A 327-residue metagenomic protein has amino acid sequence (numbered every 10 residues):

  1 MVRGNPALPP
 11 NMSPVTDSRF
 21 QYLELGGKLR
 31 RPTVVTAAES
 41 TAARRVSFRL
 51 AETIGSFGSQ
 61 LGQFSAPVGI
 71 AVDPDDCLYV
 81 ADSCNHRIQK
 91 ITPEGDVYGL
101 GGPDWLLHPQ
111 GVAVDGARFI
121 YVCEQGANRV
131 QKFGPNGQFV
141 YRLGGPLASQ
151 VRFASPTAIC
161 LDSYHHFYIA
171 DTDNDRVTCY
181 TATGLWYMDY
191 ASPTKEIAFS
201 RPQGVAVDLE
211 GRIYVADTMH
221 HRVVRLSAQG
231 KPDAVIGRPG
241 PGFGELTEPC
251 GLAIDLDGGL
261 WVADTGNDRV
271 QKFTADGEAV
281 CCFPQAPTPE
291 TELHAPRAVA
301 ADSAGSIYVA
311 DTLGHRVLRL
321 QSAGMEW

Functional and structural regions predicted by a protein language model:
V2-S47, M325: Sequence/structural signature of beta-propeller modules and their immediately flanking N-terminal secretory/stalk
T33-V68, Y79, G95-H108, F139-S155 (+4 more regions): Gly/Pro-rich loop segments of beta-rich domains
V72-D75, V114-A117, L161-Y164, V207-E210 (+2 more regions): Residue-level detector of Asp-centered blade-edge/turn motifs that repeat once per structural unit in beta-propeller
C77-Y79, F119-Y121, H166-Y168, R212-Y214 (+2 more regions): Conserved beta-propeller blade signature
S83, Q125, Y164, T172-D173 (+4 more regions): Short loop/turn segments immediately following the C-termini of beta-strands
D96-D175: A generic tandem-repeat structural signature
A295-W327: Blade-level signature of beta-propeller repeat domains, shared across WD40, Kelch, NHL, RCC1 and BNR/Asp-box propellers
